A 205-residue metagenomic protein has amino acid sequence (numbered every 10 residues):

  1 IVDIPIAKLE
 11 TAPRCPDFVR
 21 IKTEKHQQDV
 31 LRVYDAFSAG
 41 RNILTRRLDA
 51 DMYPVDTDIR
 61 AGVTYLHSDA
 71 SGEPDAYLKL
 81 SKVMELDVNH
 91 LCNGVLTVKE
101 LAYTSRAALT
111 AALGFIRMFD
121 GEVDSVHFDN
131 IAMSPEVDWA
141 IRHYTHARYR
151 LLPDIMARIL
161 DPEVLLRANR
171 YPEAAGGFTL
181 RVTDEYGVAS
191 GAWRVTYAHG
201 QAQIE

Functional and structural regions predicted by a protein language model:
A7-E205: Intrinsically disordered, low-complexity, positively biased terminal segments
